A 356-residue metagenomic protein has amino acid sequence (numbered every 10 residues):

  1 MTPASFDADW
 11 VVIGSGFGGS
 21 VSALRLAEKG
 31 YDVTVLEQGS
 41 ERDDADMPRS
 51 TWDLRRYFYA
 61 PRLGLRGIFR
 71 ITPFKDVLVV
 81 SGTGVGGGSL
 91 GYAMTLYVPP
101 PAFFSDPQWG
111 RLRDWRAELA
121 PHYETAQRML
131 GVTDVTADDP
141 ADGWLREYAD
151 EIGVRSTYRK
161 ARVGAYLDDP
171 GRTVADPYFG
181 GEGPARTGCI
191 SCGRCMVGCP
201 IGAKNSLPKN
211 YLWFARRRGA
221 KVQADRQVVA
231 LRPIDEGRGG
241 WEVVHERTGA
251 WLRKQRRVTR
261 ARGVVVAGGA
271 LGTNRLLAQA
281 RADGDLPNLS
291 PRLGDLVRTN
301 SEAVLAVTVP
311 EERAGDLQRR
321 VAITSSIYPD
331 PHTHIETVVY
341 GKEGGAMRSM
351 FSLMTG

Functional and structural regions predicted by a protein language model:
M1-D7, L252-Q255: A short, basic/flexible loop-to-alpha-helix module at the beginning of a structural domain
W10-V35: N-terminal Rossmann-like FAD-binding beta1-loop-alpha1 element of flavoenzymes
E28, G39-A45, R49, I201 (+4 more regions): Glycine-rich loop(s) and the adjacent beta-strand/alpha-helix scaffold that form part
L54-D138: Redox-cofactor-proximal catalytic regions of oxidoreductases
G67, P73, G88, Y92 (+2 more regions): FAD cofactor-binding and catalytic pocket of flavoenzymes
R70-V77, G82, V132-T136, V154-Y166 (+1 more regions): A short alpha-helix-loop-beta-strand transition element characteristic of N-terminal alpha/beta dinucleotide-binding
D114-V228: Conserved redox-cofactor binding core of oxidoreductases
